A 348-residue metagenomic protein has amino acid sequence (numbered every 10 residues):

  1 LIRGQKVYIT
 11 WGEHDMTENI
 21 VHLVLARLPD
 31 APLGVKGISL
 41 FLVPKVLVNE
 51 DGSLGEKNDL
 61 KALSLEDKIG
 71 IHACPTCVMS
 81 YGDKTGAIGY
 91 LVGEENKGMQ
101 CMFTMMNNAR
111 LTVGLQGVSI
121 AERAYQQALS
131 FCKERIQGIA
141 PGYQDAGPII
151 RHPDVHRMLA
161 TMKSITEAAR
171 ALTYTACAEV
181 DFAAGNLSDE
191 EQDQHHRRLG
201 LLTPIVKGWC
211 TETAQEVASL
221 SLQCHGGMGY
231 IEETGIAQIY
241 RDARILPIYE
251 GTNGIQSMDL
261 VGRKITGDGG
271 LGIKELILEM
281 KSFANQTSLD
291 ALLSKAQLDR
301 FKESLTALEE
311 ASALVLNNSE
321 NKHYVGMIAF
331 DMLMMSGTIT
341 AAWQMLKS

Functional and structural regions predicted by a protein language model:
L1, Q5-V7, H152-Q223: Gly/Pro-rich turn-and-neighbor structural signature
I2-G4, F41, Y81, A121 (+5 more regions): Buried hydrophobic positions in well-ordered alpha/beta secondary-structure cores of metabolic enzymes
R3-K57: A short core secondary-structure module
V7-H14, T112, I245-Y249: Glycine-rich phosphate/pyrophosphate-binding beta-alpha loops
L47-L63, K68, P75-A109, A128-I150 (+1 more regions): A glycine-rich, basic-preceded beta-loop-alpha segment at the flavin cofactor/substrate interface of flavin-utilizing
I71, R197-E275: Alpha-helix capping/hinge segments and adjacent helical runs
L91-G98, T104, T252-T287: Short, exposed interaction patches on small structured surface elements
R110-G185, G270-K322, G326-L346: Extended amphipathic alpha-helical segments enriched in small hydrophobics
